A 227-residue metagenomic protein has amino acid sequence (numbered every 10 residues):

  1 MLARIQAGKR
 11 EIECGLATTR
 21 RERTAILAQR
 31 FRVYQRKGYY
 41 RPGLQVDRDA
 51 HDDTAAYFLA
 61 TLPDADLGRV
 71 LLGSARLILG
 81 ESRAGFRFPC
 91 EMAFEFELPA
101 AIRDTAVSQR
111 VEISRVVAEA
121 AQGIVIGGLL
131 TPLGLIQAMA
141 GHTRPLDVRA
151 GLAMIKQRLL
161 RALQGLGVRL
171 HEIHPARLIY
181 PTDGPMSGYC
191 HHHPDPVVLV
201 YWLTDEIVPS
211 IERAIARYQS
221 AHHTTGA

Functional and structural regions predicted by a protein language model:
L2-D47, D53-T61, L71: Short amphipathic alpha-helix that is part of the acyltransferase structural core
E22, R36, L62-G68, G141-A150: Secondary-structure boundary elements
G43-D49, P99-I102, S187-G188: Catalytic micro-motifs at enzyme active sites that drive phosphoryl/nucleotidyl and oxygen chemistry
T54-F58, Q109, D195-V200: Short beta-strand micro-motifs in enzyme catalytic cores
A60-P63, W202: Active-site beta-strand termini and strand-to-loop segments that position acidic
L62-I102: Short, His- and charge-rich active-site/binding loops that engage polyanionic ligands
F88-G184, H191-P196: Acyl-donor binding region in acyl/amide transferases
R169-G226: Accessory, usually C-terminal, subdomains that scaffold auxiliary metal cofactors
